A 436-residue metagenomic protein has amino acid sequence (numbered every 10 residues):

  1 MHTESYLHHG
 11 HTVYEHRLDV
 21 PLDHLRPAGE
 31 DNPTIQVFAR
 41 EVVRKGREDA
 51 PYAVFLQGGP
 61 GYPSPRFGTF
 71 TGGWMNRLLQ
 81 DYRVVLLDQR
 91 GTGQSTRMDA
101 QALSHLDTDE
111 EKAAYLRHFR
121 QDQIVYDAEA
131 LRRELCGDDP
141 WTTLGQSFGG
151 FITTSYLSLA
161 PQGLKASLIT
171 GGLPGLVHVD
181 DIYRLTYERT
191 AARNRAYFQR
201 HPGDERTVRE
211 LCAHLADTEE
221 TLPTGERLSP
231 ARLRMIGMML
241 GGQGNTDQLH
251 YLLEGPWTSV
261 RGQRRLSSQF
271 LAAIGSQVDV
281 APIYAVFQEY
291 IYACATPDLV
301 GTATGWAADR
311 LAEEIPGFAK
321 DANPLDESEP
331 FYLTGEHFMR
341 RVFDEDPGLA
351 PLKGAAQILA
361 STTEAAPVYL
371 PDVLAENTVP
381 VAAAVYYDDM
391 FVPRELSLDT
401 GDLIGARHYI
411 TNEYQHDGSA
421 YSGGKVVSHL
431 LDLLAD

Functional and structural regions predicted by a protein language model:
H2, Y6-G225, R340-V342, D346-Q357 (+4 more regions): Gly/Pro-rich cap/lid or specificity-loop segments adjacent to the active site
E219-T362: Alpha/beta-hydrolase fold active-site neighborhood
M235-I236, T378-V385, D389, H408: Catalytic His-Asp charge-relay segment
G405: Surface-exposed, interaction-prone regions with an acidic/low-complexity signature
